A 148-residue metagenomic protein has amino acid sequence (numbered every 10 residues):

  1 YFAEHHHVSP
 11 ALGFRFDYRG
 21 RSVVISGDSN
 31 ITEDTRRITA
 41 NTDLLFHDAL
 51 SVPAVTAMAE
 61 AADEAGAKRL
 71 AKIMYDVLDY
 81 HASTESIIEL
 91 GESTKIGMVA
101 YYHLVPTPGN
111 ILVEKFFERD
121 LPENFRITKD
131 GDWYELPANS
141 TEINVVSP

Functional and structural regions predicted by a protein language model:
Y1-A40, D132-P148: Core dinuclear metal-dependent hydrolase active-site scaffold
S22, N30-G131: Cap/insert and terminal regions of metallo-dependent hydrolase folds
